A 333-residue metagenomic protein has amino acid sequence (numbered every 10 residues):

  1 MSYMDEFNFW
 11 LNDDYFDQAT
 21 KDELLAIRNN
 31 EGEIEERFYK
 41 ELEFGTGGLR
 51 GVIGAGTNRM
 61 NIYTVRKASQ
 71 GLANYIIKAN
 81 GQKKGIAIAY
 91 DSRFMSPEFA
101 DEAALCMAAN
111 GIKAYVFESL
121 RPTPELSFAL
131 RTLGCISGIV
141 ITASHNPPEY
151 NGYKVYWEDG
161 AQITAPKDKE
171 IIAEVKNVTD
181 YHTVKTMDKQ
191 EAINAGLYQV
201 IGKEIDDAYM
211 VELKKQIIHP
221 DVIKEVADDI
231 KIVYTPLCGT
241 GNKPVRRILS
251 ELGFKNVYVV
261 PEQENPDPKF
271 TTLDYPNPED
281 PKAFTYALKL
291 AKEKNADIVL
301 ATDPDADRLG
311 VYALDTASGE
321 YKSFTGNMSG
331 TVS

Functional and structural regions predicted by a protein language model:
D5-A103, A192-D229, T240: An N-terminal, well-structured beta->alpha segment
W10-D14, I27-N30, Y75-A79, N110 (+8 more regions): Change "in soluble alpha/beta enzymes" to "in soluble alpha/beta proteins
E33-F38, L42, N151-A283: Gly/Ser/Thr-enriched, mixed-charge loops and adjacent short helices that form phosphate/oxyanion-binding elements
R59-M60, Y90-E98, A114-R121, E158-P166 (+5 more regions): Alpha-helix capping and helix-loop boundary segments enriched in small/acidic/polar residues
Q70, D101, L105, P124 (+8 more regions): Residues on a specific face of well-ordered alpha-helices
A87-Y150, K255-G310: N-terminal small/polar loop signature for handling phosphorylated ligands or for N-terminal nucleophile
E102-N110, L133-G134, K154-Q162, R247-K255 (+1 more regions): A glycine- and small-aliphatic-rich helix-loop capping segment at beta-alpha/alpha-beta transitions that lines
E158-A161, A173, T179, K292-S333: Replace "Mg2+/Mn2+-dependent" with "divalent metal-dependent
